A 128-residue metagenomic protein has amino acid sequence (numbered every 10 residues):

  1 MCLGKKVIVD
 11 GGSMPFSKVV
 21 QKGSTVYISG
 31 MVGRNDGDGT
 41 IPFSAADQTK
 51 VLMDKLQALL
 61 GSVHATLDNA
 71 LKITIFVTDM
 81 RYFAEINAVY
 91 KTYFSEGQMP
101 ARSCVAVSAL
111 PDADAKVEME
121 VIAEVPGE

Functional and structural regions predicted by a protein language model:
M1-D54, A58-D68, V77-E128: N-terminal presequence-like segments and the immediate start of the first folded domain
